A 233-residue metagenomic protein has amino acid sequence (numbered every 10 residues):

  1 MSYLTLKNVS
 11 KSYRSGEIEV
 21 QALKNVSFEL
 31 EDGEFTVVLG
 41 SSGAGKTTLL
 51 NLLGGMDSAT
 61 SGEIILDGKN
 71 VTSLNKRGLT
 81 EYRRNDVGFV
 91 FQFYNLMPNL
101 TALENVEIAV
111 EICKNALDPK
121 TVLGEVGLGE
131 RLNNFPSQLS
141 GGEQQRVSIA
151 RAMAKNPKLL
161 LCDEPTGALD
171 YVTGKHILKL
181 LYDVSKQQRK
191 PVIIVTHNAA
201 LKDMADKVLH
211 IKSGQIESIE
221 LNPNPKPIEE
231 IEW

Functional and structural regions predicted by a protein language model:
Y3-I211: ABC family nucleotide-binding domain
K207, Q215-W233: Conserved beta-strand-loop-alpha-helix hinge in the C-terminal portion of ABC ATPase nucleotide-binding domains
